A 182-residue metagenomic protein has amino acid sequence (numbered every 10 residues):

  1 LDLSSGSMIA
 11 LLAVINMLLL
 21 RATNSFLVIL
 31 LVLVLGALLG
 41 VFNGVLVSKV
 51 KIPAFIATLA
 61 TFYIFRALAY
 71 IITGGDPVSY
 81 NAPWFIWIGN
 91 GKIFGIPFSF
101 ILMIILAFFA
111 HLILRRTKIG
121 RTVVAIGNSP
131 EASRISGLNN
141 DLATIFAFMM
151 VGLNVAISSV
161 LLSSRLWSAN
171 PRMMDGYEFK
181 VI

Functional and structural regions predicted by a protein language model:
L1-K49: Membrane-embedded helix boundary and interhelical linker motif in transport proteins
L1-L12, L46-L59, T122, S168-V181: Short, non-helical or kinked segments that cap or interrupt transmembrane helices
S7, L11, V34-V41, I105-F108 (+2 more regions): Hydrophobic alpha-helical segments embedded in the membrane of multi-pass proteins
S7-L11, F26-V34, F55-I56, F100-I105 (+2 more regions): Hydrophobic alpha-helical transmembrane segments
N16-R21, N43-G44, A69-Y70, A107-R115 (+2 more regions): Structural signal for membrane-spanning alpha-helices in multi-pass inner-membrane proteins, emphasizing helix cores
V50, A54-T117, A143-F146, R165-M174: Transmembrane helix-bundle core of multi-pass membrane transporters and related energy-transducing complexes
N139-S163, F179: Transmembrane alpha-helices
